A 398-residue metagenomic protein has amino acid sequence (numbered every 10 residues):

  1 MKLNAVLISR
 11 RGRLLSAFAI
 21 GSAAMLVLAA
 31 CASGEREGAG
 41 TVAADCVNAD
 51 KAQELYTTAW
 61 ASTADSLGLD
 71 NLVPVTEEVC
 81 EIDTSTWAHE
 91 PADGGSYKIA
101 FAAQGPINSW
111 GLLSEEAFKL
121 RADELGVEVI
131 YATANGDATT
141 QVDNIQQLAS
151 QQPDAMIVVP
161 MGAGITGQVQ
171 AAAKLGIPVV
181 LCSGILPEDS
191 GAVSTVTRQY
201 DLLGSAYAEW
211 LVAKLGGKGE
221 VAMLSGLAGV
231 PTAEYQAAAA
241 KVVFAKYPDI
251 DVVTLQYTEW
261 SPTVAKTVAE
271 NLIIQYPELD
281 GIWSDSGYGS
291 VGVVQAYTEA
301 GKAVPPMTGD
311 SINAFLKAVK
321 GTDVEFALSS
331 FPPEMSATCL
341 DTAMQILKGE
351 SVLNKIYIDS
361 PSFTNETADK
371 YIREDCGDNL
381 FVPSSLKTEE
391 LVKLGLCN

Functional and structural regions predicted by a protein language model:
I20, G38-Y97, S336-N398: Hinge/cleft segment of the Venus flytrap/periplasmic-binding protein
L26-A30: C-terminal motif of bacterial Sec signal peptides marking the signal peptidase cleavage site
A32-E35: Bacterial signal peptide processing site
G40-H89, Y97-A117, R121, L125 (+7 more regions): Extracytoplasmic "Venus flytrap"
I99, A103, F118, S205-L255 (+2 more regions): An alpha-beta-alpha
Q141, T195-V221, Y235, A265-K266 (+2 more regions): Hydrophobic alpha-helical segments within soluble ligand-binding/sensing domains
V158-K174, A240, T258-A318: Hydrophobic alpha-helical
A163-L202, E220, I312-E325: Flexible loop/hinge segments that line or gate small-molecule binding clefts
